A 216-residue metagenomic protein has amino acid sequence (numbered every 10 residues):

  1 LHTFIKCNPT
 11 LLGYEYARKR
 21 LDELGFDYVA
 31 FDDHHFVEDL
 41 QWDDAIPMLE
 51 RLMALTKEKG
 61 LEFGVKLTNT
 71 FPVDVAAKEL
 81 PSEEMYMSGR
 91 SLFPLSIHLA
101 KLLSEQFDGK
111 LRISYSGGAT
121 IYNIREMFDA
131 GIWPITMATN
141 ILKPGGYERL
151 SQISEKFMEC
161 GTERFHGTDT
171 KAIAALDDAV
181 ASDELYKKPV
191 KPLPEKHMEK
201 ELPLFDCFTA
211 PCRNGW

Functional and structural regions predicted by a protein language model:
L1-L12, P94, G131-P144: Short, solvent-exposed linear motifs at loop/edge-of-secondary-structure regions
H2-K6, G60-K66, V73, K110-S114 (+2 more regions): Structural preference for beta-strand elements that scaffold enzyme active sites
C7-G13, N69-V73, G117-N123, T139-K143: Active-site-proximal loop/turn and secondary-structure-junction residues that shape catalytic pockets, frequently
N8, K66-F71, T120, H166-A179: A glycine-rich phosphate-binding loop feature that marks nucleotide/adenosyl-phosphate handling sites
G13-G109, P144-E159: Glycine/Thr-rich beta-alpha phosphate-binding loop at enzyme active sites
R51-L55, L103, N123-I124, N140 (+1 more regions): Generic recognition of flexible, low-complexity loop/linker segments
E84, R90, L142, E148 (+2 more regions): Ferredoxin-type iron-sulfur electron-transfer modules and their immediate structural context
E105, A119-M137: Catalytic cores of alpha/beta
